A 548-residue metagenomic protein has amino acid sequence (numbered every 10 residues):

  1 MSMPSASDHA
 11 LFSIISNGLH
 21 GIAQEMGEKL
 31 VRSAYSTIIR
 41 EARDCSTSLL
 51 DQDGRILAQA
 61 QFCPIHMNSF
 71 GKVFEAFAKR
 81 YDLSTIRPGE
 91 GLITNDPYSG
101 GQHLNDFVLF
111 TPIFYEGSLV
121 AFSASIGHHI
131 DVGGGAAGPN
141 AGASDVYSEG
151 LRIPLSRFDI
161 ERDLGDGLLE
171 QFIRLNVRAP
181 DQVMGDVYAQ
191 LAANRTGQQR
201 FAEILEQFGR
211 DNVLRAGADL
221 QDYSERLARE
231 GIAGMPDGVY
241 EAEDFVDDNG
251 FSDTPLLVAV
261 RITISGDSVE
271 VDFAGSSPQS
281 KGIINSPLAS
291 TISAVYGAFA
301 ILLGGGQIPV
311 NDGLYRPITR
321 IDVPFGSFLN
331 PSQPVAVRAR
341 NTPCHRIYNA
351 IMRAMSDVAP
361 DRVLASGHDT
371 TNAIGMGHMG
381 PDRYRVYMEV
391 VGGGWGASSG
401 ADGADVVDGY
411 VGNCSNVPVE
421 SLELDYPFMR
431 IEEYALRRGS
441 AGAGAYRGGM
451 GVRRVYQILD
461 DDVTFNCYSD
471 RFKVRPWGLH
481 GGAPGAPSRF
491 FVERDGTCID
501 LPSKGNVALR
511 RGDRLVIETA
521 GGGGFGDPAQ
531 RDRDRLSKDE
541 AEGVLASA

Functional and structural regions predicted by a protein language model:
S2-P88, I93-Y115, L119-A548: Glycine/proline-enriched, intrinsically flexible loops and inter-domain linkers
